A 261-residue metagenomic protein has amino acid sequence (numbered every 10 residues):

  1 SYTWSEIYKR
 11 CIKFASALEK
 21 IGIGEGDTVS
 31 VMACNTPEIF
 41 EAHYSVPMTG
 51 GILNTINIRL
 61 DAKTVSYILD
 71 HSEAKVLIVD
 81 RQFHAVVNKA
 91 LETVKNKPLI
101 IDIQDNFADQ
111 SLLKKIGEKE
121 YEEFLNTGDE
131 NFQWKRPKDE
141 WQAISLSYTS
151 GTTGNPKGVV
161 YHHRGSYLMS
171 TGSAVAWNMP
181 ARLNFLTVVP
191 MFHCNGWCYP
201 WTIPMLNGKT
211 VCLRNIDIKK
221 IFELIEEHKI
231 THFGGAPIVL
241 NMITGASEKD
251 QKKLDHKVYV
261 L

Functional and structural regions predicted by a protein language model:
S1-T36, F40-Y44, D61-S66, G117 (+1 more regions): Conserved AMP-binding/adenylate-forming core of the ANL superfamily
Y2-S5, K135, I144-L168: Conserved AMP-binding A3 loop
K13, A33, G51-L69, R81-V87 (+2 more regions): ATP-dependent adenylate-forming carboxylate-activation enzymes
K20-I21, M48-E123: Structural core segment of the AMP-binding/adenylate-forming
D27-T28, C34-A62, D70-V76, A90 (+3 more regions): A short helix-loop-beta submotif of the ANL/AMP-binding
C34, V79-K89, N106-A108, V189 (+2 more regions): Adenylate-forming
D102, E118-E122, N126-Y148, N155 (+1 more regions): Conserved pre-ATP/AMP-binding loop-to-beta segment of ANL
Y167-N184, F192-H232, M242-D250: Conserved AMP-binding/adenylation subdomain of ANL enzymes
